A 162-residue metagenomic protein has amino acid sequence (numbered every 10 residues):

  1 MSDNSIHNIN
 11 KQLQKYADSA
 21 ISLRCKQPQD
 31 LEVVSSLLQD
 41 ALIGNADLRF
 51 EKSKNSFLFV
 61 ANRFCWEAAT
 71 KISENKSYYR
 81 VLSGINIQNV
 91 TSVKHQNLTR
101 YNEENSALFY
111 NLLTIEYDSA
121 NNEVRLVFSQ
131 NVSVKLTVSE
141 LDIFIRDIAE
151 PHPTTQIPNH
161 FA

Functional and structural regions predicted by a protein language model:
S2-A162: Surface-exposed, interaction-prone regions used to assemble/regulate multi-protein complexes
